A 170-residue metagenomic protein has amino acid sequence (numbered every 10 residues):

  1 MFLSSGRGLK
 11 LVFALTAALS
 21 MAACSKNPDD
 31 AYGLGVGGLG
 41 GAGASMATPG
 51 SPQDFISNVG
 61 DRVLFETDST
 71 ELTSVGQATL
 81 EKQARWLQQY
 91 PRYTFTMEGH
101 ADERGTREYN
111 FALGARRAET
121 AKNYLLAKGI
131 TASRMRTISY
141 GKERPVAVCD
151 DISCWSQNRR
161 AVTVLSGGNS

Functional and structural regions predicted by a protein language model:
F2-F13: Bacterial N-terminal signal peptides that target proteins for export
L19-A23: C-terminal motif of bacterial Sec signal peptides marking the signal peptidase cleavage site
S25-T94, G167-S170: Periplasmic peptidoglycan-binding/tethering modules of Gram-negative envelope proteins
T70-A78, R104, E108, A112-R116: Soluble non-cytosolic domains of exported or imported proteins
P91-H100, A115-V146, R159-S170: A non-catalytic structural micro-motif
A147-D151: Short beta-alpha junctions and helix-cap segments that line functional grooves
S153-Q157: A generic structural micro-feature
